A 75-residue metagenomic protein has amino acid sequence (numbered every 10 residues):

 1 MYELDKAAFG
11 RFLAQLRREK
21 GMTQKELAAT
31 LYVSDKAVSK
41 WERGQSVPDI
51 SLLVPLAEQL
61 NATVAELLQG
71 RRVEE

Functional and structural regions predicted by a protein language model:
M1-E19: A short, Lys/Arg-rich alpha-helix, primarily the initiator
D5, E19, Q45-P48, Q59: Helix-turn-helix/winged-helix DNA-binding modules
R11, G21-M22, P48-S51: Residue-level signal for the short linker/turn that defines the boundary of a DNA-recognition helix
R18, Y32, R43-Q45, R72: Residue-level detection of the helix-turn-helix DNA-binding "recognition helix"
G21-K40, P55: Short alpha-helical DNA-recognition segment
S51-E66: DNA major-groove recognition helix of helix-turn-helix/homeodomain DNA-binding modules
L68-E75: Short, charged recognition helix plus adjacent turn of helix-turn-helix-like nucleic-acid-binding domains
